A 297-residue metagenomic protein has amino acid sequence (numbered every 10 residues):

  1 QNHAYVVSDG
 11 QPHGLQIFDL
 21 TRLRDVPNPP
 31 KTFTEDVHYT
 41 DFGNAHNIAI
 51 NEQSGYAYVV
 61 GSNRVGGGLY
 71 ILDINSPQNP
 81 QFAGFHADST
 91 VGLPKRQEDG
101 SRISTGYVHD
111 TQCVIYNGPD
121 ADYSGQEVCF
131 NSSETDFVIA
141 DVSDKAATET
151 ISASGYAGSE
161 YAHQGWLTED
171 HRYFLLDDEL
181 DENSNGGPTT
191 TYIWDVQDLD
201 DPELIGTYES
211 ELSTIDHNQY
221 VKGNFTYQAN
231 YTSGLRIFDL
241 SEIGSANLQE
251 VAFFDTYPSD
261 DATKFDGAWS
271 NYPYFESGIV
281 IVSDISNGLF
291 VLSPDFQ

Functional and structural regions predicted by a protein language model:
Q1-Q297: Feature marking well-ordered beta-strand scaffolds used for ligand recognition
